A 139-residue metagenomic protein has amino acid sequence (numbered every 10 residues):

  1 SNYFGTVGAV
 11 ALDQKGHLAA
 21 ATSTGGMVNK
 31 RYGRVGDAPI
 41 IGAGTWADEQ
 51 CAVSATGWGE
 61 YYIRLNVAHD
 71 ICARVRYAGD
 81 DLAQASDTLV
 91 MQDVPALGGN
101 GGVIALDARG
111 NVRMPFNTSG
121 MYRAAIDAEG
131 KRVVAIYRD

Functional and structural regions predicted by a protein language model:
S1-D139: N-terminal nucleophile
